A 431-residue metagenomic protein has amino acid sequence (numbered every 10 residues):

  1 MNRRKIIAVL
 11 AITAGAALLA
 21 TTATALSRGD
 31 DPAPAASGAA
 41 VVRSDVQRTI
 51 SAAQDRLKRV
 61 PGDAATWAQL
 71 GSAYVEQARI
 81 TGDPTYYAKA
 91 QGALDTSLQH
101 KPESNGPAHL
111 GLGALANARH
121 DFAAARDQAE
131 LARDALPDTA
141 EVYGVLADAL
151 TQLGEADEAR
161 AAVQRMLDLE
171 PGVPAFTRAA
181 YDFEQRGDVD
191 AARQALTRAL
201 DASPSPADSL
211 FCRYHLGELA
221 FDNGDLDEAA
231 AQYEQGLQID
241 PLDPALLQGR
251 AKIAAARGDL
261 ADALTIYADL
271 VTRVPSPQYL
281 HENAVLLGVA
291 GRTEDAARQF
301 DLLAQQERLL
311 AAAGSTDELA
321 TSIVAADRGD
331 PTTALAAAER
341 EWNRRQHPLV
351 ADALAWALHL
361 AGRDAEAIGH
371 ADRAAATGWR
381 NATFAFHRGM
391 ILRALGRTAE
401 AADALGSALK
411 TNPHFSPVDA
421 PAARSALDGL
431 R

Functional and structural regions predicted by a protein language model:
N2-E103, P107, D127, P413-H414 (+1 more regions): N-terminal leader/linker segments that initiate helical-solenoid repeat arrays
V46, I80, Y87, F122 (+8 more regions): TPR-repeat structural position
T66, P107-A108, V142, A175-F176 (+6 more regions): TPR alpha-solenoid repeat register
Q69, L110-G111, V145, R178-A179 (+8 more regions): Canonical tetratricopeptide repeat
S72, R79, A114, D148 (+8 more regions): Residue-level recognition of tetratricopeptide repeat
Q77, T81-P84, R119, L153 (+7 more regions): Structural motif corresponding to the intra-repeat A-B loop/turn of tetratricopeptide repeats
